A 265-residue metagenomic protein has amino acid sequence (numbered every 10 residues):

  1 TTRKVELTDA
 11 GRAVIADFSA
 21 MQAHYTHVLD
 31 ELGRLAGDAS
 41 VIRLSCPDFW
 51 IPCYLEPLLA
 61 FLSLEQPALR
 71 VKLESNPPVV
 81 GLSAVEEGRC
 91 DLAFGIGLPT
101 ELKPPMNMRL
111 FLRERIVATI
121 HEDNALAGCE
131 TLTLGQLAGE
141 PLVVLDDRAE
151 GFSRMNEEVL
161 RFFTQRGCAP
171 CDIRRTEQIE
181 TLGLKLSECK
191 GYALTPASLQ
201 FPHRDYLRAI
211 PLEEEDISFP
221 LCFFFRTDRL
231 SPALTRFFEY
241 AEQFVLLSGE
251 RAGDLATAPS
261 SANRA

Functional and structural regions predicted by a protein language model:
E6-R34: Alpha-helical "hinge/linker" immediately C-terminal to small N-terminal DNA-binding modules
T8-G11, A84-E86, L137, G183-C189 (+1 more regions): Hydrophobic residues within well-ordered alpha-helices
A36, M106-I116, I120-V143, T235: Flexible hinge/capping segments at coil-to-helix
A39-E101, R175-T176: Central regulatory/effector-binding core of bacterial HTH transcription factors
Y54, R208-D254: A late-sequence structural motif
P77-P78, E86-C90, I96, R148-R208: Hydrophobic hinge/microswitch elements
M106-V117, T195-S198, R204-P220: Short beta-strand->loop
P141-R166, S231-L234, S248-D254: Secondary-structure junction motif
